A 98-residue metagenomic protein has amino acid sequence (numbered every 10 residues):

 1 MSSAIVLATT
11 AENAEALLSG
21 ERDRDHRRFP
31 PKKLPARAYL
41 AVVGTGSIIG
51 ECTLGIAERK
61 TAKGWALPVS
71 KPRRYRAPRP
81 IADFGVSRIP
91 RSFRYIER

Functional and structural regions predicted by a protein language model:
M1-R98: Structured alpha/beta reader/binder surfaces that contact nucleic acids or chromatin modification marks
